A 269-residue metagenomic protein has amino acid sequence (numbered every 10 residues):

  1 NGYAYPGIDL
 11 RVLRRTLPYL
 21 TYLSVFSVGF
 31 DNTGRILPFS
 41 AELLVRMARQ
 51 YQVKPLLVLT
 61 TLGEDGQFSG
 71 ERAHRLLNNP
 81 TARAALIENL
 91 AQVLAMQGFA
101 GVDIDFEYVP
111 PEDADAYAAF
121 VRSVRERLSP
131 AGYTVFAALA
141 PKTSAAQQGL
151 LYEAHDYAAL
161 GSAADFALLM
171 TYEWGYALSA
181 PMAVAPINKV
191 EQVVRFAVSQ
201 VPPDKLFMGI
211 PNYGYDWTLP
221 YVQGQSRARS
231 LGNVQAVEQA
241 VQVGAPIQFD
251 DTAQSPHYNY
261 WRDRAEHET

Functional and structural regions predicted by a protein language model:
N1-G2, T21-V25, P55-L59, V102-I104 (+3 more regions): Hydrophobic faces of well-ordered beta-strands that scaffold small-molecule active sites in alpha/beta enzyme cores
N1-N89: Glycan-recognition patch characteristic of GH18 chitinases/ENGases and related GlcNAc/peptidoglycan-binding proteins
Y3-G7, V28, T60-L62, E107-V109 (+3 more regions): Active-site beta-loop-alpha junctions enriched in small/polar residues
R14-Y19, R49-Y51, A95-Q97, S129-P130 (+2 more regions): Extracellular/periplasmic catalytic domains that process cell-envelope and extracellular macromolecules
S27, A85-A116, F166-A180: Active-site groove signature of glycoside hydrolases
F30-L37, V45, R72-T81, F106-A114 (+2 more regions): Second-shell loop/turn segments in exported
N32-E42, A114-V243: Substrate-binding surface in catalytic domains of secreted glycosidases
E64-A73, N212-T269: Glycan-binding loop/region signatures in secreted carbohydrate-active enzymes
